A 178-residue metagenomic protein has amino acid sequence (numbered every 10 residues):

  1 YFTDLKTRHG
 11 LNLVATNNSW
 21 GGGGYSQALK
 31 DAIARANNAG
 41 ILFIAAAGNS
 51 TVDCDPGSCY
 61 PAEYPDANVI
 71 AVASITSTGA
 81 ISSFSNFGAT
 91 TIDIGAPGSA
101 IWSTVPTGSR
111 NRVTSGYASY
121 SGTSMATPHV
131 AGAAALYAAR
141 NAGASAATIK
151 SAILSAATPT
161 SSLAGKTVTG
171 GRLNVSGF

Functional and structural regions predicted by a protein language model:
Y1-H9: Short, well-structured alpha-helical segments in soluble
R8-W20, S26-A32, A39, N68-A71 (+2 more regions): C-terminal subdomain of the subtilisin-like protease fold in secreted/lumenal serine endopeptidases
N17-G21, I44-A47, A73-S74, P128: A cross-family glycoside hydrolase active-site/sugar-binding cleft signature
G23-Y25, S50-D55: Active-site environment of divalent metal-dependent phosphoester hydrolases
K30-A34, S58-A62: Short amphipathic alpha-helical segments and helix-helix/interface helices
I41, C59-A139, G143, A147 (+1 more regions): Extracellular S/T/G-rich loop segment that most often corresponds to the catalytic His/Ser-adjacent loop
